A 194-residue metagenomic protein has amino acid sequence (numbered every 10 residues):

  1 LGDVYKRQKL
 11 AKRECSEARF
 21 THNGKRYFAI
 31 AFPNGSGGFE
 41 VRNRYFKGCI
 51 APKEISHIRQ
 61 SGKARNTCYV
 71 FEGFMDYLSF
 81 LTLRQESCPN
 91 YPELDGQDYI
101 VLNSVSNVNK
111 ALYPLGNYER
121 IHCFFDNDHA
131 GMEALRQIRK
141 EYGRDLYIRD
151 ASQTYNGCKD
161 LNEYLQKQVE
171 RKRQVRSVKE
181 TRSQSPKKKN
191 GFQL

Functional and structural regions predicted by a protein language model:
L1-Y5: Short, small-residue-biased leader/transition segments that mark boundaries at the very start of proteins
K6-R7, C68: Helix N-cap/coil-helix junction residues
R7-H22: Short, basic/aromatic recognition patches
E17, G24, R65, C123 (+1 more regions): Sparse, context-dependent recognition of short Cys/His-centered cofactor- or disulfide-binding micro-motifs
F20-P114: Phosphate-handling DNA/RNA-contact segment within nucleic-acid enzymes
T82-L194: TOPRIM fold recognition
